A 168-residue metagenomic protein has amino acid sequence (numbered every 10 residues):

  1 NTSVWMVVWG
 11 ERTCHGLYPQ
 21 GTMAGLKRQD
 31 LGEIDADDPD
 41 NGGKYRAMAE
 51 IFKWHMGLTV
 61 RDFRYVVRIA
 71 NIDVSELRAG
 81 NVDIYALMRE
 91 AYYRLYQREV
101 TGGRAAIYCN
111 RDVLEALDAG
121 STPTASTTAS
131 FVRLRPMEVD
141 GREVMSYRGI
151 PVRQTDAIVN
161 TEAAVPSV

Functional and structural regions predicted by a protein language model:
N1-V168: Core alpha/beta structural scaffold of self-assembling particle/tube/pore-forming proteins
